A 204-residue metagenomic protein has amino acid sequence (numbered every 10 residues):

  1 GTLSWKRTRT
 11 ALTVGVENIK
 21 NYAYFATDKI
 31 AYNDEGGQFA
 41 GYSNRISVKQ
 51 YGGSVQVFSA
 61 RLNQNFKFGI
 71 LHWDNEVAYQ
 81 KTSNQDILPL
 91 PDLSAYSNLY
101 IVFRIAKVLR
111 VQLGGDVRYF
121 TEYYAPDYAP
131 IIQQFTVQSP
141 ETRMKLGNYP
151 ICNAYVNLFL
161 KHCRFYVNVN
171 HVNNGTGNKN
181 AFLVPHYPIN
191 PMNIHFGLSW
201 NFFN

Functional and structural regions predicted by a protein language model:
G1-N204: Exposed, low-structure sequence patches enriched in small/polar residues
